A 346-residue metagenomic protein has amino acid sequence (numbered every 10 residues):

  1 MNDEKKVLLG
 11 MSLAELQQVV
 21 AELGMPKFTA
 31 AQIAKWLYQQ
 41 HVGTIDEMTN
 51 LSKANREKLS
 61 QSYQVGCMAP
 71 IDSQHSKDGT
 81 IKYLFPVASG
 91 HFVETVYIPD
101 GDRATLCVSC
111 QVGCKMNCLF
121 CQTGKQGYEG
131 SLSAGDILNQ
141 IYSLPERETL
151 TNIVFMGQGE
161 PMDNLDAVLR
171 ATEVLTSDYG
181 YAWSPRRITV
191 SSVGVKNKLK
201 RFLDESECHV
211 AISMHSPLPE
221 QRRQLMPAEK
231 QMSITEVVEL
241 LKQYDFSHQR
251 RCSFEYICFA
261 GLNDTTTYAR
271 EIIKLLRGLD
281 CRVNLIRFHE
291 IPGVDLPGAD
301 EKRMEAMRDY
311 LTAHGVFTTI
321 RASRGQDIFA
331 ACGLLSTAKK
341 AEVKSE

Functional and structural regions predicted by a protein language model:
M1-V93, K242-R250, C258-E346: Auxiliary Fe-S-binding modules of radical SAM enzymes
S73-S76, S109-C110, S191, S213: Short linear Ser/Thr-Pro motifs
I81, V93, A104-V108, M116 (+1 more regions): Generic beta-strand structural signal
S89-I98, D102-R103: P-loop NTP-binding catalytic core
P99-D136: Canonical Radical SAM [4Fe-4S] cluster-binding loop centered on the CxxxCxxC motif and its immediate flanking residues
G135, N139-R147: Ferredoxin-type iron-sulfur electron-transfer modules in oxidoreductases and energy-metabolism complexes
P145-N152, G157-R321: Conserved AdoMet/S-adenosylmethionine-binding subsite of the radical SAM
